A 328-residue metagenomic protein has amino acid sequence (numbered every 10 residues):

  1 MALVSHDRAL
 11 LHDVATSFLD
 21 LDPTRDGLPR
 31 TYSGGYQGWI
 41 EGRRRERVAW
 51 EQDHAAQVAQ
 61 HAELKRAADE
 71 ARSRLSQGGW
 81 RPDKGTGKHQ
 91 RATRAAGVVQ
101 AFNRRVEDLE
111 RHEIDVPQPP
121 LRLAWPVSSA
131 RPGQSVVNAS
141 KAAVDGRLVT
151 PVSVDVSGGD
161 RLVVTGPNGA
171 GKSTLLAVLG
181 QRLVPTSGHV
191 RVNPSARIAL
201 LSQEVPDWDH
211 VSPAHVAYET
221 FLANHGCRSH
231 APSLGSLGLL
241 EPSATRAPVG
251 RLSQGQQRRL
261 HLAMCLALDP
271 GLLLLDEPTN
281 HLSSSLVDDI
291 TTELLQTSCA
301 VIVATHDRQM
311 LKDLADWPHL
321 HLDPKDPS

Functional and structural regions predicted by a protein language model:
M1-A49, S129-S328: ABC ATP-binding cassette signature C-motif
G42-G146, S157: Coupling and communication elements adjacent to P-loop NTPase active sites across diverse families
